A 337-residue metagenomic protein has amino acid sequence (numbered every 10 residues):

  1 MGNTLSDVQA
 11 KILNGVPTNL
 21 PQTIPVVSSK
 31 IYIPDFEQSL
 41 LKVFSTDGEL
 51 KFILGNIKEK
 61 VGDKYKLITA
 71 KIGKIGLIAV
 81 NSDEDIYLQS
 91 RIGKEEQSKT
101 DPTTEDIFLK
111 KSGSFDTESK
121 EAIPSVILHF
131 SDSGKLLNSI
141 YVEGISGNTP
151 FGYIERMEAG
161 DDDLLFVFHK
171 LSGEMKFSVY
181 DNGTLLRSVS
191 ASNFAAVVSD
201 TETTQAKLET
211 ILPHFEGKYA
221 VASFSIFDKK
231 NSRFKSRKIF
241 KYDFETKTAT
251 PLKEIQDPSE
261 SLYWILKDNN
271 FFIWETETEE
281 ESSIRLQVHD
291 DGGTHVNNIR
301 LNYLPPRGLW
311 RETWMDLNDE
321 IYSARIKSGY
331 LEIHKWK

Functional and structural regions predicted by a protein language model:
M1-K337: Eukaryotic scaffold repeat domains enriched in small/polar residues
